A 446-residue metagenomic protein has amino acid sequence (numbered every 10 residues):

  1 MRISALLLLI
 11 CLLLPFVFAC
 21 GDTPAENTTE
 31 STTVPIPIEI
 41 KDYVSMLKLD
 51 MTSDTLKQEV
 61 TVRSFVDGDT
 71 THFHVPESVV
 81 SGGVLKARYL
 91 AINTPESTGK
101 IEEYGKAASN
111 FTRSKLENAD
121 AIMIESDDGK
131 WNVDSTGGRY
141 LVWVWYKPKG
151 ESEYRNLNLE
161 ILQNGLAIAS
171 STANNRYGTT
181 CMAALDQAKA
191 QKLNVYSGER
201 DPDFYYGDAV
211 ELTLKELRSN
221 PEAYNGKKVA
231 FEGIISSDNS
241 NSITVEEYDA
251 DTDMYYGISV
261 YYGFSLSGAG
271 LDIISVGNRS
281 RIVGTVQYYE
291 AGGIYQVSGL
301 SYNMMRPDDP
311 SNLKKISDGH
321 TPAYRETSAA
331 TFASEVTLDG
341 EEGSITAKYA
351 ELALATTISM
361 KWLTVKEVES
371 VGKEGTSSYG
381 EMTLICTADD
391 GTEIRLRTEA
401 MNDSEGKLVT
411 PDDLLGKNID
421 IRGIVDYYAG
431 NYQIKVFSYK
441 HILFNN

Functional and structural regions predicted by a protein language model:
M1-L8: Positively charged n-region of N-terminal signal peptides that target proteins for export
F16-A19: C-terminal motif of bacterial Sec signal peptides marking the signal peptidase cleavage site
G21-T23: Bacterial signal peptide processing site
T28-P37, K41-L49, K189, L193-N446: OB-fold nucleic-acid-binding modules
E30, V34-E160, Y256-G257: Electropositive
D69, Y89, T112, G138 (+6 more regions): A residue-level signal for conserved active-site and pocket-lining positions in enzyme catalytic cores
G99-N110, K115-E117, E151-S152, N175-M182 (+5 more regions): Soluble non-cytosolic domains of exported or imported proteins
G137-D186, A190: Beta-strand-rich cores of mature extracytoplasmic or soluble domains
